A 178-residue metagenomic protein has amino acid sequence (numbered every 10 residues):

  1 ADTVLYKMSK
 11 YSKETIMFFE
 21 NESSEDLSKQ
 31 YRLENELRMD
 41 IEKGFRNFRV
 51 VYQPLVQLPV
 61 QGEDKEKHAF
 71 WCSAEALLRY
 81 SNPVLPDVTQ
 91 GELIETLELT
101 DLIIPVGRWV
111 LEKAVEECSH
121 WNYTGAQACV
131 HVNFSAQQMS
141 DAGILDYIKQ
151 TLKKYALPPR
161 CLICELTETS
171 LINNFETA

Functional and structural regions predicted by a protein language model:
A1-V4, M8, A114, H131: Small-residue (primarily alanine) positions within well-ordered alpha-helices, especially packing/interaction faces
V4-Y52, T96-I103, A136-L145, A178: C-di-GMP signaling machinery
S9, K43, A69, P86 (+2 more regions): Generic structural signal for beta-strand residues in well-ordered domains
K10-T15, V88-I94, N122-A126: Short amphipathic alpha-helical segments, especially helix-boundary/capping motifs
I16, E20, D26, W71-E75 (+2 more regions): Catalytic core of bacterial c-di-GMP phosphodiesterases, primarily the EAL and HD-GYP domains, capturing alpha-helical
K29-T96, N133: Active-site core of bacterial EAL-family cyclic-dinucleotide phosphodiesterase domains
